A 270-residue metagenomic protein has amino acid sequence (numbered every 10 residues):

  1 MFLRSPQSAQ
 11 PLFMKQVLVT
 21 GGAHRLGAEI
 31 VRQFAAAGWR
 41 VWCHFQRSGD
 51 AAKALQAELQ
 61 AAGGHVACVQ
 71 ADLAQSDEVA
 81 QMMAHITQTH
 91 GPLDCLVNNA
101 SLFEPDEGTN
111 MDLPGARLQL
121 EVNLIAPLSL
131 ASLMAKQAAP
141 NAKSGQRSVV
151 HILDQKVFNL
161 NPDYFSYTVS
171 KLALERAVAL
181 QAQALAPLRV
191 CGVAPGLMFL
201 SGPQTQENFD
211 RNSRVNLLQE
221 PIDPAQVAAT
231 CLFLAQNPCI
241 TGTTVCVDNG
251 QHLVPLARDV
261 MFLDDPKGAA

Functional and structural regions predicted by a protein language model:
A23-R25: Conserved glycine-rich cofactor-binding loop
W39-A54: Conserved glycine-rich Rossmann-like NAD(P)H-binding loop of the short-chain dehydrogenase/reductase
N99-P105, G250: Conserved NAD(P)H cofactor-binding loop of Rossmann-fold oxidoreductase domains
L102, P140-A186, L197: Catalytic loop of short-chain dehydrogenase/reductase
E107-L120, N212: Substrate-binding pocket helix/loop in short-chain dehydrogenase/reductase
N216-V227: A conserved structural motif in NAD(P)-dependent oxidoreductases
A225-V247, H252-L253: C-terminal substrate-recognition "lid" of short-chain dehydrogenase/reductases
